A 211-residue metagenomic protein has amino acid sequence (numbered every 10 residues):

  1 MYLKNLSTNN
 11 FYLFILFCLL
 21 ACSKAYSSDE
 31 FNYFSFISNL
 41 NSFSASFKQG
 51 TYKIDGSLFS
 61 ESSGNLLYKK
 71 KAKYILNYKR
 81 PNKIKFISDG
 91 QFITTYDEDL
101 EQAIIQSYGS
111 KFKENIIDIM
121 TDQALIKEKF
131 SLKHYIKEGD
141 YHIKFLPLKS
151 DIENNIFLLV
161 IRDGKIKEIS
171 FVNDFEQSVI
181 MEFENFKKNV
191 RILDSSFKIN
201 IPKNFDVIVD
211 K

Functional and structural regions predicted by a protein language model:
Y2-L13: Bacterial N-terminal signal peptides that target proteins for export
Y12-A21: Bacterial N-terminal signal peptides
S23-S27: Sec/Tat signal peptide C-region and signal peptidase I cleavage site
S28-K53, S57-F59, I87, T95-N155: Flexible, processing/modification-adjacent segments and terminal tails in exported/periplasmic/extracellular proteins
A45-F47, Y74-Y78, I93-Y96, I143-F145 (+1 more regions): Short hydrophobic/aromatic-rich beta-strand segments that constitute the beta-sheet cores of beta-sandwich/beta-barrel
T51, Y68-K70, K149, D163: Beta-strand elements of well-folded, non-transmembrane domains
N65-N115, E176-V179: An acidic-aromatic
E128-K211: Gly/Pro-enriched, hydrophobic low-complexity segments that function as extracytoplasmic propeptides/linkers
